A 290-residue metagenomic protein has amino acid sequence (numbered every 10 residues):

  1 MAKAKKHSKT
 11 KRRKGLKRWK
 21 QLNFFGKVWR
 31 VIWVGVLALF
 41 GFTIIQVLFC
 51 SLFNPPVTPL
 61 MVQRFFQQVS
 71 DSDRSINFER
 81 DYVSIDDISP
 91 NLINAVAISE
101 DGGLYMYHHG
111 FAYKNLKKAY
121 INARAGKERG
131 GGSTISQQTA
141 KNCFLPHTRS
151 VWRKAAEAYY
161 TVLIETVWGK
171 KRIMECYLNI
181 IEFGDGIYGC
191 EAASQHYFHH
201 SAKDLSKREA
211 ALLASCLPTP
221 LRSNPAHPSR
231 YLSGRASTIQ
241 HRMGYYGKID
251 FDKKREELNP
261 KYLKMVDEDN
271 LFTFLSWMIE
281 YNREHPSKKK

Functional and structural regions predicted by a protein language model:
A2-K290: Juxtamembrane regions of bacterial inner-membrane/periplasmic proteins, predominantly the peptidoglycan biogenesis
